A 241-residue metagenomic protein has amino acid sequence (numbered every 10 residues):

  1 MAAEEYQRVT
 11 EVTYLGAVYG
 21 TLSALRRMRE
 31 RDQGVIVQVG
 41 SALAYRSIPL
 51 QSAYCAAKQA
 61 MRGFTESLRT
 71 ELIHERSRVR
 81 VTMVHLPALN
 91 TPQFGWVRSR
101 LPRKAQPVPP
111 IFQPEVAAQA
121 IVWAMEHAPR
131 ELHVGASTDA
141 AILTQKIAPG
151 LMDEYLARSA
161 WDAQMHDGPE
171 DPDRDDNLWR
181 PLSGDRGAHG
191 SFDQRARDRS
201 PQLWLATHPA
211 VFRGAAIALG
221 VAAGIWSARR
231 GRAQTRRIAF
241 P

Functional and structural regions predicted by a protein language model:
A2, R46-A53: Active-site loop immediately N-terminal to the catalytic Tyr-X3-Lys motif of short-chain dehydrogenase/reductase
E4-E11: Active-site Tyr-X3-Lys motif and surrounding loop/helix of classical short-chain dehydrogenase/reductase
T21, A57: Active-site helix of classical SDR
S23-D32: A short helix-coil junction within the Rossmann-fold of NAD(P)-dependent oxidoreductases
S41: Residue(s) in the substrate-gating loop at a strand-loop-helix junction that position the organic substrate next
E71-G168: SDR active-site lid
L205-R232: Hydrophobic alpha-helical topogenic segments used for membrane insertion/localization
